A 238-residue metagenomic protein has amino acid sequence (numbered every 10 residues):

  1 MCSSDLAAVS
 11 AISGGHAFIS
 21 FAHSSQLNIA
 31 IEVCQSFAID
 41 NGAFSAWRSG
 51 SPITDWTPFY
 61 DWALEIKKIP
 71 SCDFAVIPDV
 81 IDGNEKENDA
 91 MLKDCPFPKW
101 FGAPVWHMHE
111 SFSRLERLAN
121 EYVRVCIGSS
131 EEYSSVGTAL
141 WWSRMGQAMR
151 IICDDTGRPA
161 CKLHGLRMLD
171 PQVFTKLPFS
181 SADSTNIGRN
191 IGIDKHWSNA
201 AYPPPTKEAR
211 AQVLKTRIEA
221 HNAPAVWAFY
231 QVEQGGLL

Functional and structural regions predicted by a protein language model:
C2-S3: Short, small-residue-biased leader/transition segments that mark boundaries at the very start of proteins
A7-G14, S24-I39, T57-S71, L92-P98 (+1 more regions): Acidic (Asp/Glu)-rich catalytic clusters
H23-E32, I81-C95, E110-R114, Y133-R150 (+1 more regions): Active-site-adjacent beta->alpha loops and helix N-cap segments on the catalytic face of soluble alpha/beta enzymes
D40, P104, L177: Conserved, mostly hydrophobic/aromatic
T54, E110-N120, M168-S184: Catalytic cores of alpha/beta
F97-A103, I151-L166: Short beta-strand/loop segments at the ligand-binding rim of alpha/beta enzyme cores
S129-E131, L169, F174-K207: Glycine-rich phosphate-binding active-site loops on the catalytic face of alpha/beta enzymes
G192-L238: C-terminal helical cap(s) of enzyme catalytic domains, especially alpha/beta-barrels
